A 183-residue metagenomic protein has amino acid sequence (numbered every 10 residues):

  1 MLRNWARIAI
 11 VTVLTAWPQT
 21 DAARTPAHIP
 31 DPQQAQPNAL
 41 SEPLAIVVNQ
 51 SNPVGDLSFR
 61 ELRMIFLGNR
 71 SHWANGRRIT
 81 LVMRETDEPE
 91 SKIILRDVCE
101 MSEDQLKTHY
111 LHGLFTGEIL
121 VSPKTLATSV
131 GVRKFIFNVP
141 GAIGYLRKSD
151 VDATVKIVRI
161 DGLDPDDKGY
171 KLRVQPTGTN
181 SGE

Functional and structural regions predicted by a protein language model:
M1-N4: Positively charged n-region of N-terminal signal peptides that target proteins for export
R7-A16: Bacterial N-terminal signal peptides
Q19-R24: Sec/Tat signal peptide C-region and signal peptidase I cleavage site
T25-E183: Exported/periplasmic ABC-transporter solute-binding proteins
